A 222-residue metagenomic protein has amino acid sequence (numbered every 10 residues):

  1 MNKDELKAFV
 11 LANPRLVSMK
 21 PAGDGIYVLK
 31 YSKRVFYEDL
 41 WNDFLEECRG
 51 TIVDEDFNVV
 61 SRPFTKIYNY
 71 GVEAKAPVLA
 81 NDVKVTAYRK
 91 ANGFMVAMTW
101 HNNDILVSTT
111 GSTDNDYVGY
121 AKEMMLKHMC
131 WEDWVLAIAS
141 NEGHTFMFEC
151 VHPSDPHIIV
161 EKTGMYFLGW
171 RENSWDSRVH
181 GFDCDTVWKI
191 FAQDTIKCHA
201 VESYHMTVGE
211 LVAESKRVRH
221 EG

Functional and structural regions predicted by a protein language model:
M1-G222: Core nucleotide-handling region used for phosphoryl-transfer chemistry
